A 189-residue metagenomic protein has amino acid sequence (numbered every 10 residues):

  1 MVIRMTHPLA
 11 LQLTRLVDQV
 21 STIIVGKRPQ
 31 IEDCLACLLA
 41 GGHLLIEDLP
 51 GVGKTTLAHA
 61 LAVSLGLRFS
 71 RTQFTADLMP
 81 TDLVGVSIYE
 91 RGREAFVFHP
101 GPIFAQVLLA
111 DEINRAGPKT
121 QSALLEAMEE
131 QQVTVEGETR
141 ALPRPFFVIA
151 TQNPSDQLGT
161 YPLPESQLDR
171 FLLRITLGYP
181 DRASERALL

Functional and structural regions predicted by a protein language model:
H7-V52: Pre-Walker A (pre-P-loop) alpha-helix and adjacent loop at the N terminus of AAA/AAA+ ATPase modules, a conserved
E32-A36, Y89-A110: Conserved alpha-helical scaffold flanking the Walker A/P-loop in AAA+ ATPase domains
L38-T75: Walker A/P-loop
L44, L108, F146: Conserved beta-strand position immediately N-terminal to the Walker
D48, D111-E112, A123: Walker B catalytic acidic pair
L49, L83, T151: P-loop (Walker A) phosphate-binding loop of NTP-binding proteins
S64-G92: AAA+/P-loop NTPase substrate/partner-engagement loops
E90-A95, A116-T120, M128-L189: Canonical AAA+ ATPase core
